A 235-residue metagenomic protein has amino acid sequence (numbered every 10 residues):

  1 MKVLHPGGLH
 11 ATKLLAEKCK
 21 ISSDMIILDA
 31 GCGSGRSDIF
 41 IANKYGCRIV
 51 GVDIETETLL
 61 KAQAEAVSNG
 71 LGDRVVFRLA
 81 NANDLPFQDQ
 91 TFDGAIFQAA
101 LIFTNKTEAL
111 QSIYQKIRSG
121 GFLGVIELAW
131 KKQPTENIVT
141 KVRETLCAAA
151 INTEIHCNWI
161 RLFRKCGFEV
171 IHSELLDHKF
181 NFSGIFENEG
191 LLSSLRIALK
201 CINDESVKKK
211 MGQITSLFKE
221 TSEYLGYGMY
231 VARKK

Functional and structural regions predicted by a protein language model:
H5-S23: Conserved alpha-helix/loop element of class I SAM-dependent methyltransferases that forms part of the SAM/SAH-binding
L28, S34-D84: Class I SAM-dependent methyltransferase SAM/SAH-binding core
N83-G94: A short acidic, Gly/Pro-enriched loop at the edge of an enzyme's catalytic core that lines a small-molecule cofactor
G94-T107: A short SAM/SAH-binding and catalytic strip from SAM-dependent methyltransferases
T107-F122: A short glycine-rich, Lys/Arg-flanked "PGG" loop and its adjoining helix->strand segment in the class I
L128-A150: Short, glycine-/aromatic-enriched active-site segment of Class I SAM-dependent methyltransferases
N152-G167: Short alpha-helix
H172-K235: Conserved Class I S-adenosyl-L-methionine
